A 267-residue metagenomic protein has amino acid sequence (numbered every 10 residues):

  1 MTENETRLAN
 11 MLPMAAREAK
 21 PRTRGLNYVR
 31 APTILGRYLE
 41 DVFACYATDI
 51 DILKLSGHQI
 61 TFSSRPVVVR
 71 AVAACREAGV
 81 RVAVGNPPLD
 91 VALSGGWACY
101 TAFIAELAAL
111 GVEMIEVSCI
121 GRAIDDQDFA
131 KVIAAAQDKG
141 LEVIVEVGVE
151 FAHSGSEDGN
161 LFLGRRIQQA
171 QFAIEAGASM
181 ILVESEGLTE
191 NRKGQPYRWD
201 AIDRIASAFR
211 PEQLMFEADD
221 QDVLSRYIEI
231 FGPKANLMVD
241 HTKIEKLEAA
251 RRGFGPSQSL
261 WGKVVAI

Functional and structural regions predicted by a protein language model:
M1-V72: Conserved N-terminal beta1-alpha1 strand-loop-helix module at the mouth
N4-A16, R204-I267: C-terminal alpha-helical cap/extension of soluble enzyme domains
N10-A16, R37, T61-A74, V91-T101 (+5 more regions): Active-site-adjacent beta->alpha loops and helix N-cap segments on the catalytic face of soluble alpha/beta enzymes
R22-Y38, S56-T61, A83-C99, R122 (+2 more regions): Active-site mouth loops of central-metabolism enzymes
R24-A31, I50-L55, V80-N86, I115-V117 (+4 more regions): Hydrophobic faces of well-ordered beta-strands that scaffold small-molecule active sites in alpha/beta enzyme cores
G57, L110, M114-G121, Q169-E190 (+1 more regions): Glycine-rich phosphate-binding active-site loops on the catalytic face of alpha/beta enzymes
A98-F103, F162-I174, D219-P233: Catalytic cores of alpha/beta
E113-T189: Conserved anion-binding
